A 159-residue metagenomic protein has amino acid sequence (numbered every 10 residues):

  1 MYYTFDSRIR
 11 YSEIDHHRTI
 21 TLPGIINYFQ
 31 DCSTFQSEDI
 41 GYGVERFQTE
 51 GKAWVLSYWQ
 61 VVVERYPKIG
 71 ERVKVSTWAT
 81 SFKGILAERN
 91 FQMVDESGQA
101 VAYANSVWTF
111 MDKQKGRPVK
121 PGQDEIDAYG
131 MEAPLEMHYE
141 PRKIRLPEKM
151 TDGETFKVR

Functional and structural regions predicted by a protein language model:
M1-L56, Y103, D112-R159: Hot-dog-fold acyl-thioester-processing enzymes
Y11, F91-Q92, W108: Generic short beta-strand
Q60-E96: Hydrophobic beta-sheet segments that form the core/acyl-binding groove of ACP/CoA-dependent acyl-chain-processing
V61, S106-W108: GNAT/GCN5-related N-acetyltransferase fold signature
D95, F110-D112: Residue-level signal for short segments within beta-strands and strand-turn junctions of well-structured beta-sheet
G98-A100: Residue-level signal for glycine
